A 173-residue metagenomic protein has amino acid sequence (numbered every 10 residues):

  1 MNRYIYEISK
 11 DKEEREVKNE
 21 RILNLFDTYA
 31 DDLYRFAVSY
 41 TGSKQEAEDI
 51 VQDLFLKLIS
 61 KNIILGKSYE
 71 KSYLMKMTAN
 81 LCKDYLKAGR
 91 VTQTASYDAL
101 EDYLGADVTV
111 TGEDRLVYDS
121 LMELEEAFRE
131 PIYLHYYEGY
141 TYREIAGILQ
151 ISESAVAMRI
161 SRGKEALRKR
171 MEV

Functional and structural regions predicted by a protein language model:
M1-D32, S39, S60, L104-G105 (+4 more regions): N-terminal module of bacterial RNA polymerase sigma factors
R35, D49-L56, S60, S68-N80: Structural recognition of an alpha-helix C-terminal capping motif at a helix-to-coil junction
Q45, R143, S154: Residues within helix-turn-helix
K76-S96, R162: Arg/Lys-rich amphipathic alpha helix in sigma70-family domain 2
D84, T92-L121, T141: Internal acidic/polar
P131-H135: A short pre-motif secondary-structure segment
A146: The alpha-helix within a helix-turn-helix
L149-V173: DNA-recognition helix of helix-turn-helix
